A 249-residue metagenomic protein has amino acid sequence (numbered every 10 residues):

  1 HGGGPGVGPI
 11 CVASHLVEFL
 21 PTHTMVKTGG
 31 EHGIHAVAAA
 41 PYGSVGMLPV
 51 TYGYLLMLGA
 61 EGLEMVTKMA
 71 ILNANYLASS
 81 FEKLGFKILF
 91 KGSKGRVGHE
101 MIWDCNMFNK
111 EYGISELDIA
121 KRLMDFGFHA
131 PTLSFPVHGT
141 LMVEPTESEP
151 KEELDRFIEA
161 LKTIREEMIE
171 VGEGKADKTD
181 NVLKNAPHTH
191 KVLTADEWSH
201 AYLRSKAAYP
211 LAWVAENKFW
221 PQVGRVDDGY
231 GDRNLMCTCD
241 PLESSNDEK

Functional and structural regions predicted by a protein language model:
H1-H23: Active-site PLP attachment segment
G2-V7, G46, R96-G98, P136-H138: Short, solvent-exposed loop/turn segments at the edges of secondary structure
C11, E18-F19, K27, V66-L72: Short, charged N-terminal helix-start/capping segments
T22-K27, H32: Gly/Pro-rich active-site capping loops and adjacent beta-alpha segments that organize cofactor/substrate pockets
E31-A38, L55-K249: Non-catalytic terminal extensions of PLP-dependent enzymes
V37-Y52: PLP-dependent aminotransferase class I/II
